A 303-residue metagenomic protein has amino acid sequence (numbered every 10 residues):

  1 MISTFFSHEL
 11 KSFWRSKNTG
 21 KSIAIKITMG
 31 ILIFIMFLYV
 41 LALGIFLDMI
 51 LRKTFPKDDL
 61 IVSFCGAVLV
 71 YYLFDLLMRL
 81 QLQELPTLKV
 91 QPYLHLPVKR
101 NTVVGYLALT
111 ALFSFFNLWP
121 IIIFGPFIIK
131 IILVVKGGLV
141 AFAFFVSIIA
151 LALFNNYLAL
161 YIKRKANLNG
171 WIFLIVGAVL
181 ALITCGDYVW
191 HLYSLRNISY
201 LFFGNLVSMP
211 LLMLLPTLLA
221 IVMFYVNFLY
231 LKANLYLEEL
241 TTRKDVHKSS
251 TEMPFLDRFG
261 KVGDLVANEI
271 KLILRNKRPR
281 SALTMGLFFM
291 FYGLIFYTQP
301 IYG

Functional and structural regions predicted by a protein language model:
M1-V90, R100-G303: Hydrophobic alpha-helical transmembrane segments of membrane proteins
